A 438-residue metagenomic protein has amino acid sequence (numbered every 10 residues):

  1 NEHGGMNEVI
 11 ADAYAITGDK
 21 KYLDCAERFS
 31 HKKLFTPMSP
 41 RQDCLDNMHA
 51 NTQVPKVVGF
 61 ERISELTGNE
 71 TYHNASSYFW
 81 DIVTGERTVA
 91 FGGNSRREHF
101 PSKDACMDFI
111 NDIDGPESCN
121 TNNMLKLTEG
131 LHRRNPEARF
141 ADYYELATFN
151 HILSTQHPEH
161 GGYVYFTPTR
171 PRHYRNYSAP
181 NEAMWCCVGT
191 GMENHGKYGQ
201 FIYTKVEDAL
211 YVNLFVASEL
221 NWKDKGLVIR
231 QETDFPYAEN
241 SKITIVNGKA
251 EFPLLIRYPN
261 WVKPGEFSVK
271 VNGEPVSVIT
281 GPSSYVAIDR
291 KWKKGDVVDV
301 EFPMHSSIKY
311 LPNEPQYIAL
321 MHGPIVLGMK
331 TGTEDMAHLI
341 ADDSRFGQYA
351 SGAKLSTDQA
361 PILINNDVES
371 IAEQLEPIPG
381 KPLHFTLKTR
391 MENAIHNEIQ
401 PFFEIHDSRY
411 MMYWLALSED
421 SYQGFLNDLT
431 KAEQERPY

Functional and structural regions predicted by a protein language model:
N1-Y14, M48-E65, I113-H132, V188-Y198: Well-ordered alpha-helical segments within folded domains of soluble proteins
Y14-E27, S64-S77, T84, H132-D142: Structural helix-adjacent loops and short alpha-helical linkers that scaffold large soluble proteins
K21-R41, S76-G92, L146-H157: Long, well-ordered core segments of solenoidal/helical folds
A26, S76, D142-N150, T155-N247 (+4 more regions): C-terminal beta-rich recognition modules with glycine/proline-rich loops and embedded aromatic residues
P37-P40, K103-N111: Acidic/His metal-coordination segments adjacent to aromatic residues that form catalytic metal sites in metalloenzymes
R87-C106: Flexible glycine/proline-rich, aromatic-decorated loop/lid segments
E251-V271: Beta-strand-rich binding/interaction modules
F252-L255, I288-P303: C-terminal beta-strand-rich structural cap/linker in extracellular carbohydrate-active enzymes
